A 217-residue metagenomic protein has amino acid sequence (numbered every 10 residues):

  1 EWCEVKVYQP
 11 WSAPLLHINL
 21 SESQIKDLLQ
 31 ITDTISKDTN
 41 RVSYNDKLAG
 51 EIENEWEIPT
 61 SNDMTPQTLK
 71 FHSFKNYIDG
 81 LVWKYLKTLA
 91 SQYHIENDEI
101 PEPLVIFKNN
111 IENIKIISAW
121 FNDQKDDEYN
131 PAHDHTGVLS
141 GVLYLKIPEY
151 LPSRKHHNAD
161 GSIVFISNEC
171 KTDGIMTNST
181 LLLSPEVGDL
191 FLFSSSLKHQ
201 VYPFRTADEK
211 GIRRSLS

Functional and structural regions predicted by a protein language model:
E1-K108, D127-N130: Non-heme Fe(II)/2-oxoglutarate
D79, T206-A207: Short amphipathic alpha-helical "recognition" segments used for binding
H94, P203-F204: Sparse recognition of residues in long alpha-helices and their boundaries
N113-L192, Q200-Y202, D208-I212, L216: Catalytic core of non-heme Fe(II) oxygenases with the double-stranded beta-helix
